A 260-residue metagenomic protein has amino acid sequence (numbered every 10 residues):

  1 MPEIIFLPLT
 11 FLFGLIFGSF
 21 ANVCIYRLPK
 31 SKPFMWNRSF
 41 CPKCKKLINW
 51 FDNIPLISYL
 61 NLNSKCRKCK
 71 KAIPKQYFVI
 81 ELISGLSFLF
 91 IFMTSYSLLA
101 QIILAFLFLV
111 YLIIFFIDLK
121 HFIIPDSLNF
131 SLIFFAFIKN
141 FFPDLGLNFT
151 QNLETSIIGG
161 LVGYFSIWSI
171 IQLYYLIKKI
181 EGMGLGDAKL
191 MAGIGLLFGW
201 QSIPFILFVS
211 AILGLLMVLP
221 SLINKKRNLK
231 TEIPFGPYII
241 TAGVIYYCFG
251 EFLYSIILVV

Functional and structural regions predicted by a protein language model:
M1-I16, F92-M93, F137-N148, A242-V260: Hydrophobic alpha-helical transmembrane segments
L7-L12, F78-L82, Q101-A105, F130 (+4 more regions): Hydrophobic alpha-helical transmembrane segments
A21, I25, S87, I91 (+8 more regions): Alpha-helical membrane-inserting segments
A21-Q76: Membrane-proximal soluble regions of multi-pass membrane proteins
N22-R27, N63-K71, Y111-I123, W168-I180 (+1 more regions): C-terminal ends of transmembrane helices
F106-L109, I113-L213, I256-V260: Functional transmembrane core segments of multi-pass inner-membrane proteins
L185-G186, P220-I245: Interfacial loop-to-transmembrane junctions
